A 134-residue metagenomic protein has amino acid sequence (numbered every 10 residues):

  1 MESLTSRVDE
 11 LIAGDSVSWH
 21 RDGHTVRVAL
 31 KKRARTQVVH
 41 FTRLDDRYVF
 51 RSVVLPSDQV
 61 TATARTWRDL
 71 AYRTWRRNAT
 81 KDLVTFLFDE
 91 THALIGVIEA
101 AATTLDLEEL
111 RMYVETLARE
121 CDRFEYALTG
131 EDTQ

Functional and structural regions predicted by a protein language model:
M1-V38, A79-K81, D89: Charge-rich, low-complexity N-terminal segments
S3-R7, A62-L70, E109-T116, E120: Short amphipathic alpha-helical segments
T5, D9, R27, R68-Y72 (+2 more regions): Generic detector of well-ordered alpha-helical segments enriched in charged/polar residues, highlighting helical
H24-V26, Y48, A93-L94: Hydrophobic residues embedded in beta-strands of well-ordered beta-sheets
K31-L55: Short, well-structured hydrophobic secondary-structure segments
Q37, F50, Q59-T61, L105-L107: Intrinsically disordered, low-complexity acidic/polar segments
R51-A93: Short, internal acidic amphipathic alpha-helical interface segments that mediate docking to partner proteins
L83-E115, R119-Q134: Well-ordered alpha/beta subsegment
